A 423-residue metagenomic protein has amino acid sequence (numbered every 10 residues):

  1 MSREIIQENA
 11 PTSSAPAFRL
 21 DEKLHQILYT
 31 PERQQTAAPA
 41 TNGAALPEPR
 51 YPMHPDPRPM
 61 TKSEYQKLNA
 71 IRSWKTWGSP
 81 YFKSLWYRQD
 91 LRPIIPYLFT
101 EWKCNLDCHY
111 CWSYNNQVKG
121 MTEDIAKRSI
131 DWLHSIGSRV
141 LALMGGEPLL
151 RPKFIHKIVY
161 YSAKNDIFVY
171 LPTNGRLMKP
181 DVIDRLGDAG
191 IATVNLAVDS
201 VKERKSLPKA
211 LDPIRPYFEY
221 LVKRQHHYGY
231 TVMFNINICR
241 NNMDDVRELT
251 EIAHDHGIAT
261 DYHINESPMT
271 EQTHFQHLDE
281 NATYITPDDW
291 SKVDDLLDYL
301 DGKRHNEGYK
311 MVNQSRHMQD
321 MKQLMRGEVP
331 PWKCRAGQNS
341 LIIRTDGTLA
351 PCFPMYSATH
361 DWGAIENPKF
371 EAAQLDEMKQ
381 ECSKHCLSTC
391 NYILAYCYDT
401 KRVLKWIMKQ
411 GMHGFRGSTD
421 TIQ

Functional and structural regions predicted by a protein language model:
S2-P11, A17-P57, P331-K333, D346-Q423: Flexible mid-to-C-terminal extensions adjoining Fe-S/redox cofactors in radical SAM and related proteins
S2-R3, R19-E32, T41-T193, P268-T270 (+4 more regions): Conserved alpha-helical substructure of the radical SAM core
R3-Q35, T41-N42, M121, F168 (+4 more regions): Radical SAM enzyme [4Fe-4S]-AdoMet core and its adjacent flexible, acidic and glycine-rich loops/tails across
I94-Y97, H317-Q323, I365-E377: Short, intrinsically disordered, charge-biased short linear motifs at domain edges
T100, C104, T122, I214 (+4 more regions): Generic structural signal for small/hydrophobic residues in well-ordered secondary structure, especially within
K103, D107, C111-Y114, G337 (+4 more regions): Cys/His-rich metal-chelating microdomains
C111-Y114, F275-T283, I365-P368: Short glycine/proline- and charge-enriched loop/turn segments that cap or connect secondary-structure elements
K119, L150-R151, K179, E203 (+3 more regions): Alpha-helix N-cap/loop-to-helix initiation residues
